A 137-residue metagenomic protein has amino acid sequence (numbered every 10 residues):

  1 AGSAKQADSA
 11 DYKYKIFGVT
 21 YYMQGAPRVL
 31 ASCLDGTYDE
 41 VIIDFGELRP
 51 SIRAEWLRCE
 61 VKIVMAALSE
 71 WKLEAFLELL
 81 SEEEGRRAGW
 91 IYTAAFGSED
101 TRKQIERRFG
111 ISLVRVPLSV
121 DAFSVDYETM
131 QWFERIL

Functional and structural regions predicted by a protein language model:
A1-I42, G46-S51, L57-R58, P117-Y127: P-loop/Walker-type NTP enzyme "switch/lid" segment
L34, P50-R58, E74-L80, K103-I105: A short acidic, amphipathic alpha-helical/loop segment
E40, E60-K62, I111-S112: Well-ordered beta-strand positions
I42-I43, I63-V64, G89-Y92: Short catalytic-loop micro-motif centered on adjacent basic/acidic residues
C59-L77, G97: Conserved Switch II/interswitch segment of TRAFAC-class P-loop GTPases
L80-L137: C-terminal lobe/tail of nucleotide-utilizing enzymes
